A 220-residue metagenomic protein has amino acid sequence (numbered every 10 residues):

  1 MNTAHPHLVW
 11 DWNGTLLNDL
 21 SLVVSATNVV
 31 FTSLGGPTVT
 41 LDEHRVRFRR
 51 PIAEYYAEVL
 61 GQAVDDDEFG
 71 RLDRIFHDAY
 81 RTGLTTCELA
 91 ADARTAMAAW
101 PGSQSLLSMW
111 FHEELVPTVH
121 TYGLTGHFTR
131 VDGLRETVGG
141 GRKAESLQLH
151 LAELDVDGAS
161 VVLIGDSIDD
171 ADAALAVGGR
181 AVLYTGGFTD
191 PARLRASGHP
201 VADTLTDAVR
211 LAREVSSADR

Functional and structural regions predicted by a protein language model:
M1-V46: Active-site neighborhood of HAD-like aspartate-dependent phosphohydrolases
H7, K143-A171: Conserved Lys-Pro-Asp/Glu-containing loop-to-beta segment of HAD-superfamily phosphomonoesterases, centered on
N28-F31, P51-V64, T118-T121, H150: Helix-loop "lid/cap" segments that line or gate small-molecule binding pockets
P37, T125-T129, D157: Conserved H-loop
E43-H44, G70, T125-G140: A short, structured active-site edge motif that brings together acidic residues
A57-T95: Metal-dependent phosphoesterase signature
R81-L106, H112-V116, A144: Short, acidic loop-to-helix structural element flanking the phosphoryl-transfer center in phosphate-processing enzymes
V162-V201: Acidic, Mg2+-coordinating phosphoryl-transfer loop and its flanking beta/alpha structural elements, shared across
